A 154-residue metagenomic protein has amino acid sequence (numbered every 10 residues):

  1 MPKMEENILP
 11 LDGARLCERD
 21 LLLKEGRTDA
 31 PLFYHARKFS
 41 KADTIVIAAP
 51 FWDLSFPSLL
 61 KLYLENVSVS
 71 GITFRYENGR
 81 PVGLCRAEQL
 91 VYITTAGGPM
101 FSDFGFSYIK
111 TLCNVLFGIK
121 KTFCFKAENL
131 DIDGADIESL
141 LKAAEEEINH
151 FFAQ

Functional and structural regions predicted by a protein language model:
M1-E65, V69, E146-Q154: N-terminal beta1-alpha1-beta2 submodule of the flavodoxin-like/Rossmannoid cofactor-binding fold
N7, P99, D131: Flexible, glycine-rich phosphate/dinucleotide-binding loops and adjacent beta-alpha linkers at cofactor/substrate
I47, L90-Y92, C124: Structural beta-sheet core signal
F51, A96-G98, E128: Residue-level signal for short, function-critical loop segments
F56-S58, F101-S102, G134: Short glycine-/acidic-enriched loop or helix-start segments at secondary-structure transitions that form or flank
V67-G79: Conserved nucleotide-sugar donor-interacting segment of glycosyltransferase catalytic cores, predominantly GT-B
E77-F117: Short, glycine-/small-residue-rich phosphate/pyrophosphate-handling segment
S107-Q154: Glycine-rich phosphate/pyrophosphate-binding loop and the adjoining helix
